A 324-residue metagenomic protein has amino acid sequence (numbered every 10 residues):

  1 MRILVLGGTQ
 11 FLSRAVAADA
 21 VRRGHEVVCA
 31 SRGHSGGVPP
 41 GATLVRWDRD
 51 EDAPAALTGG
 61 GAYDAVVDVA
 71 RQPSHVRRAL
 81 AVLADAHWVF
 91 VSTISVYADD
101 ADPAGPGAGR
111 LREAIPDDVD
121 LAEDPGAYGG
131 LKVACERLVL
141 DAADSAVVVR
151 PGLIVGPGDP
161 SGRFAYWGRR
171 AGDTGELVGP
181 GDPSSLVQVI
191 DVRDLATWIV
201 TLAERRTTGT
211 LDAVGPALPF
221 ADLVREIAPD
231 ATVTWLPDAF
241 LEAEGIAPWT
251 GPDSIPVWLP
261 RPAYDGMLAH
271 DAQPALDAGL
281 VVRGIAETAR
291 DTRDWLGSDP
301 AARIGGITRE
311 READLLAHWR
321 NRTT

Functional and structural regions predicted by a protein language model:
I3-R23: N-terminal Rossmann NAD(P)H-binding glycine-rich loop of SDR-like oxidoreductase domains
L6-G7, G156, P180-S185, L211-L218 (+3 more regions): Glycine-rich Rossmann NAD(P)(H)-binding loop
T9, H34-A86, F90, V96-D99: NAD(P)H-binding glycine-rich loop region in Rossmannoid oxidoreductase-like domains and their noncatalytic homologs
E26-R32: Conserved glycine-rich Rossmann-like NAD(P)H-binding loop of the short-chain dehydrogenase/reductase
R78-V133, V147: Conserved Rossmann-fold NAD(P)-dependent oxidoreductase catalytic core, especially the SDR/UDP-sugar
S92, C135-G158: Conserved beta-loop-beta element that borders a ligand/cofactor-binding pocket
G168-V178, S185-R225: Alpha-helical substrate-binding/gating segment
T201-G266, D271, R290-D291, P300-T324: Mid/C-terminal beta-alpha module of Rossmann-like enzyme folds, strongest in SDR-family dehydrogenases/epimerases
